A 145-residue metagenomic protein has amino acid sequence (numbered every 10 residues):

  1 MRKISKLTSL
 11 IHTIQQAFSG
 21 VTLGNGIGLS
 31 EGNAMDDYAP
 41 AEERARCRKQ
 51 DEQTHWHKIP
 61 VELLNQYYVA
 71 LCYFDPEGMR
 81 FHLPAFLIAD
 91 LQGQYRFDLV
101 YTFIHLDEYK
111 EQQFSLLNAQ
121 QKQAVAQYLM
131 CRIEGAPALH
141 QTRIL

Functional and structural regions predicted by a protein language model:
M1-A70: Long, low-complexity, highly charged intrinsically disordered regions
L71-F74, M79-L145: Extended alpha-helical scaffolding segments
